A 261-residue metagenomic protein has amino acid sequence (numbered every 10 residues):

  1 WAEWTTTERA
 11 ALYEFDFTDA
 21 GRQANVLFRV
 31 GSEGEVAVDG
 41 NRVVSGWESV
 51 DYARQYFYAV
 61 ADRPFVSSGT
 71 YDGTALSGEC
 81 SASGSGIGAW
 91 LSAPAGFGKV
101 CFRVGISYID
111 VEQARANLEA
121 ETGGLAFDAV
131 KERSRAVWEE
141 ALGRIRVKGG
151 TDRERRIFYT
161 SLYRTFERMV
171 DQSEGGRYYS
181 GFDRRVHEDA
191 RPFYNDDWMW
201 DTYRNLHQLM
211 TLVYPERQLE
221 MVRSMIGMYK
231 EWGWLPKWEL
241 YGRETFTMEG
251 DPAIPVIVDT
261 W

Functional and structural regions predicted by a protein language model:
W1-Y194, G227: Beta-sandwich/jelly-roll carbohydrate-recognition scaffolds of carbohydrate-active enzymes
N195-W261: Aromatic-rich carbohydrate-recognition surfaces in CAZymes
